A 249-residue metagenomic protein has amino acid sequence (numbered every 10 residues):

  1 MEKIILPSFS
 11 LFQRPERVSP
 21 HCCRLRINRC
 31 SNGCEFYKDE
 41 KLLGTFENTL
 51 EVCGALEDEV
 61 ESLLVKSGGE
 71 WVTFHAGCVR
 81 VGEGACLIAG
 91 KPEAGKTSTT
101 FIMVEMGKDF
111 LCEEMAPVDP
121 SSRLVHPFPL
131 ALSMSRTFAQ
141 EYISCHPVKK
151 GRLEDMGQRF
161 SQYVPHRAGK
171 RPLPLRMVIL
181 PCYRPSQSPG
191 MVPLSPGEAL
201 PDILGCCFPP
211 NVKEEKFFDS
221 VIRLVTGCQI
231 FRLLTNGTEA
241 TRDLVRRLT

Functional and structural regions predicted by a protein language model:
M1-G54, S62, S67, L244-T249: Long, basic/Gly/Ser/Thr-rich N-terminal segments that mediate initial subcellular attachment or targeting
M1-P7, P20-C22, G77-G90, E105-T249: Glycine-rich, often acidic-flanked micro-motifs that create phosphate/phosphodiester-binding or positioning elements
V18, E70-V72, L111: Short solvent-exposed loop/turn micro-motifs enriched in small/polar/acidic residues
L42, E70, G84-C86: Short acidic/polar mixed-charge low-complexity motifs
E57-S62, R159-F160: Short Pro/Gly-enriched beta-strand edge/turn motifs at strand-loop
K66-V81: Pre-Walker A adenine-sensing motif
A94-G95: Conserved glycine(s) of the Walker
T99-T100: Post-Walker A alpha-helix
